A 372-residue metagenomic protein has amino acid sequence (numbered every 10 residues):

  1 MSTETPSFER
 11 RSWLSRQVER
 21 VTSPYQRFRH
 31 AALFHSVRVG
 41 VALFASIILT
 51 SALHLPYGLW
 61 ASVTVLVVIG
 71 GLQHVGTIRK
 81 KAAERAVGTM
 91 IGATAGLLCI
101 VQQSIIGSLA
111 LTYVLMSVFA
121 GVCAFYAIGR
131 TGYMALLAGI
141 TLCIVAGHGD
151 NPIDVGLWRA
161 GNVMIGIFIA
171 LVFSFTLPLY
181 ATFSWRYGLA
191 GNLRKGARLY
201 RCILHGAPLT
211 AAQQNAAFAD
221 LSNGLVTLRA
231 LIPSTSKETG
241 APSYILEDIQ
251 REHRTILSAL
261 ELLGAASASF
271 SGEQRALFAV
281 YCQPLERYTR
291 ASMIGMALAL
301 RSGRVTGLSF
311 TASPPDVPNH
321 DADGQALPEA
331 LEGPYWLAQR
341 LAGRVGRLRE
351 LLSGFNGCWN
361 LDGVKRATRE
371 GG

Functional and structural regions predicted by a protein language model:
M1-I140, H148-V163, F168, V172-S184 (+4 more regions): Alpha-helical transmembrane segments and their membrane-interface boundaries that form or gate the permeation pathway
M1-S36, I48, S184-R251, S258 (+1 more regions): Long, hydrophobic alpha-helical segments that serve as membrane-spanning/inserting helices
